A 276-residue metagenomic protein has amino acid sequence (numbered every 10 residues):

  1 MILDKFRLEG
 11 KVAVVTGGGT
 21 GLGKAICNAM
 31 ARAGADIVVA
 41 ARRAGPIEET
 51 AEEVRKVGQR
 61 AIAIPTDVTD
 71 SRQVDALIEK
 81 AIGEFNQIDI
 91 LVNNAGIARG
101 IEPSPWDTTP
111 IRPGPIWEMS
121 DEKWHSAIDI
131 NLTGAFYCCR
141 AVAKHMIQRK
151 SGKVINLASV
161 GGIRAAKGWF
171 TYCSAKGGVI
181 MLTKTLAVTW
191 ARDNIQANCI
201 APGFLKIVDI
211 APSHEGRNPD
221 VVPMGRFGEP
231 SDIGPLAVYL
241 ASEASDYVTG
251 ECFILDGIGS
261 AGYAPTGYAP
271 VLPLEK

Functional and structural regions predicted by a protein language model:
I2-D4, R164, T249-K276: Short C-terminal tail/terminal secondary-structure segment of NAD(P)H-dependent dehydrogenase/reductase domains
V12, G19-G21: Conserved glycine-rich cofactor-binding loop
E102-I116, K123-H125, N218: Substrate-binding pocket helix/loop in short-chain dehydrogenase/reductase
C139, A175, T183: Active-site helix of classical SDR
K144, V188-T189, D246: Alpha-helical segment proximal to the catalytic Tyr-Lys
S159: Residue(s) in the substrate-gating loop at a strand-loop-helix junction that position the organic substrate next
A191, Q196, V248-G250: Short, small/polar-rich loop/turn modules that mediate ligand/substrate recognition or access, typified
